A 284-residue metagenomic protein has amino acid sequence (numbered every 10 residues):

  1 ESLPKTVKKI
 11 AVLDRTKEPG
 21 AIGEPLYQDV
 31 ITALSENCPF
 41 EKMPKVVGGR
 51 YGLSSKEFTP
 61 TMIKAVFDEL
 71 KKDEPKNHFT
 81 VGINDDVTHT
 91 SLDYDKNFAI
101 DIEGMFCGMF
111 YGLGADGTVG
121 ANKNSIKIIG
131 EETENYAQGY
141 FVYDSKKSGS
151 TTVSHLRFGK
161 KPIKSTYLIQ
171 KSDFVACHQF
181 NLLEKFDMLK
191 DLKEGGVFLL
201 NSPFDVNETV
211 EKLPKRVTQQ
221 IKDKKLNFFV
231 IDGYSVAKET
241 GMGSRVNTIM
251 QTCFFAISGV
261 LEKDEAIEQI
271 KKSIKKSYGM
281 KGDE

Functional and structural regions predicted by a protein language model:
E1-K56, P60: C-terminal non-catalytic interaction/assembly regions of soluble proteins
P4-K5, F58-D68, M242-N247: Short, surface-exposed amphipathic charged segments that create phosphate/polyanion-binding patches used for binding
T6, L13-E24, Q28, G104-G114 (+1 more regions): Active-site cofactor/cluster-binding pocket
V12-I31, E36, L70-T88, Q170 (+1 more regions): Extended, charge-rich low-complexity interaction segments
V30, V46, H78-D93, N135-A137 (+3 more regions): Generic preference for hydrophobic/aromatic residues in regular secondary structure cores
I31-S35, Y51-M62, V87-D95, T151-T152 (+3 more regions): Noncatalytic linker/hinge segments flanking ATPase motor cores
S35, P39, D68-K72, K275 (+1 more regions): Generic surface-pattern signal
L53-C107, E284: Flexible inter-domain linker/hinge segments
